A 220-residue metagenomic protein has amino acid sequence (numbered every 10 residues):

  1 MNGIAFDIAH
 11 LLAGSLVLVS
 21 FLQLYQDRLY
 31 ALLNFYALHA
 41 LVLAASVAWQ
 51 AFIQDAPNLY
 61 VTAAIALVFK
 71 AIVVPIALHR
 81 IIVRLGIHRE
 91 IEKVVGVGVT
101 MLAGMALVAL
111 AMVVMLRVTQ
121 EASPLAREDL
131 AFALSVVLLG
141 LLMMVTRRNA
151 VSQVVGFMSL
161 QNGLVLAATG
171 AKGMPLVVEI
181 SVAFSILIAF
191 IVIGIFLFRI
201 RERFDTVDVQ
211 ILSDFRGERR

Functional and structural regions predicted by a protein language model:
M1-R220: Alpha-helical transmembrane segments of multi-pass membrane proteins predominantly involved in bioenergetics
